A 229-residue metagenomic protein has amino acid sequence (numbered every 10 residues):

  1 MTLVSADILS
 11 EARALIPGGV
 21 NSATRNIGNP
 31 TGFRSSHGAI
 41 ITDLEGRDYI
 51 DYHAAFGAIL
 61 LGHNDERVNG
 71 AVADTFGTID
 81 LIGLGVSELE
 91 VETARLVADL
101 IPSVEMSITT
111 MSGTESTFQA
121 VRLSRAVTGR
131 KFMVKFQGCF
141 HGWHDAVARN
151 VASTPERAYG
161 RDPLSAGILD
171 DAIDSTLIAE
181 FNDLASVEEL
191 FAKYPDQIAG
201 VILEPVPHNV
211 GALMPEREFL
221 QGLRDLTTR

Functional and structural regions predicted by a protein language model:
M1-S35: Active-site-adjacent loop/helix segments that line or gate small-molecule/cofactor pockets in enzymes
A12-I16, V20, F76-D80, I101 (+3 more regions): Structural signal for hydrophobic packing residues in well-ordered secondary-structure cores of soluble enzyme domains
P30-D51: Active-site and channel-lining beta-strand-loop segments that bind or position nucleotide-derived/phosphorylated
D48-R130, V134: Glycine-rich loop-to-alpha-helix module at the N-terminal edge of alpha/beta enzyme cores
A55, T78-I79, L184, P205-N209: A short, flexible beta-alpha/helix-coil linker loop
R95-A199: PLP-dependent aspartate aminotransferase-fold enzymes
P195-A212: Short acidic, glycine-rich surface-loop motifs adjacent to enzyme active sites
Q197, L213-R229: Catalytic PLP-binding core of fold-type I/II PLP enzymes
